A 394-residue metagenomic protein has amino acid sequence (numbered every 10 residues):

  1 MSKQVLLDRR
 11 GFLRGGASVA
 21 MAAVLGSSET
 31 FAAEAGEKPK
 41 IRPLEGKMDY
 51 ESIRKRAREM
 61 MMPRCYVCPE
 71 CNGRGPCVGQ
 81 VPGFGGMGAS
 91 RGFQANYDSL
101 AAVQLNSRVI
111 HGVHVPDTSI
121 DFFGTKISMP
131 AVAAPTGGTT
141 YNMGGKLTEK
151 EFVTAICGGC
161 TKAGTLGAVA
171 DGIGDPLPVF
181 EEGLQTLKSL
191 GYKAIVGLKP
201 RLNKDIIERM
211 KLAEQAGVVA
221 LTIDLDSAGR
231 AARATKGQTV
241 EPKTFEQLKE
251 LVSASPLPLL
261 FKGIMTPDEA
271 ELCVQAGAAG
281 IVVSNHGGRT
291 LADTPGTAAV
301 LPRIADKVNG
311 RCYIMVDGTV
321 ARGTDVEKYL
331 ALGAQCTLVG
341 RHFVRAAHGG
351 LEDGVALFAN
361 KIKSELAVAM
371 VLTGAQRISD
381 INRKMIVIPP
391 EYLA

Functional and structural regions predicted by a protein language model:
S2-A20: N-terminal secretory signal peptides and thylakoid transit peptides that target proteins across membranes
P39-S128, I381, P390-L393: An N-cap/entry alpha-helix motif that binds or orients negatively charged groups
S90-P176, G183: N-terminal functional module of multi-domain proteins
A131-A134, G167-V169, A194-L198, L221 (+4 more regions): Hydrophobic faces of well-ordered beta-strands that scaffold small-molecule active sites in alpha/beta enzyme cores
A133, C160, I223, I281 (+2 more regions): Conserved, mostly hydrophobic/aromatic
G137-L147, G197-N203, L260-G263: Active-site mouth loops of central-metabolism enzymes
N203-I314, L332: Alpha/beta enzyme core
T297-R303, H348-A367: C-terminal helical cap(s) of enzyme catalytic domains, especially alpha/beta-barrels
